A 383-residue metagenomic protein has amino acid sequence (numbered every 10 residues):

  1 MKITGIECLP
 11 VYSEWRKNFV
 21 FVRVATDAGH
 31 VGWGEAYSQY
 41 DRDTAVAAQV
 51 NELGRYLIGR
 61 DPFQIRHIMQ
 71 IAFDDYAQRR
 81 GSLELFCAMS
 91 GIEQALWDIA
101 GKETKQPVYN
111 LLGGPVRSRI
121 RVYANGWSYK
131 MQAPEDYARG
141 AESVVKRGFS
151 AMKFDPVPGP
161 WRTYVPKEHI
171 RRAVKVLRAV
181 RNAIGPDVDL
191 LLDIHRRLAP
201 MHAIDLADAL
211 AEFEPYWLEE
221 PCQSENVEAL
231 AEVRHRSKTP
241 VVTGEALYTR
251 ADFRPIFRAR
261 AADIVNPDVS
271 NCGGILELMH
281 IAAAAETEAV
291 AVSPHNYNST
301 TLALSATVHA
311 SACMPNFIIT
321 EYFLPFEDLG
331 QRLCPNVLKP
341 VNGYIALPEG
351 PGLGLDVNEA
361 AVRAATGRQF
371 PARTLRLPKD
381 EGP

Functional and structural regions predicted by a protein language model:
M1-W33, Y37-S38, F326-Q331, D380-P383: Structured beta-strand/loop patches that form or line metal/cofactor-binding pockets in enzymes
I3, G29, L53, I92 (+8 more regions): Conserved, mostly hydrophobic/aromatic
P10-S13, E35-D43, M89, N125-Y129 (+1 more regions): Glycine-rich phosphate/pyrophosphate-binding beta-alpha loops
V24, T44, A48-L53, H67 (+4 more regions): Shared catalytic-loop signature of beta/alpha-barrel
D27-T104: Metal- or metallocofactor-binding catalytic centers and their adjacent structured scaffolds across diverse enzyme
E93-K130: Glycine-rich, aromatic-flanked loop segments that form ligand/cofactor-binding clefts across common enzyme folds
R119, Y123, W127-S237: Metal-dependent enolase-superfamily TIM-barrel catalytic cores that perform enediolate-based chemistry
L353-P383: Extended hydrophobic packing segments that form well-structured cores
